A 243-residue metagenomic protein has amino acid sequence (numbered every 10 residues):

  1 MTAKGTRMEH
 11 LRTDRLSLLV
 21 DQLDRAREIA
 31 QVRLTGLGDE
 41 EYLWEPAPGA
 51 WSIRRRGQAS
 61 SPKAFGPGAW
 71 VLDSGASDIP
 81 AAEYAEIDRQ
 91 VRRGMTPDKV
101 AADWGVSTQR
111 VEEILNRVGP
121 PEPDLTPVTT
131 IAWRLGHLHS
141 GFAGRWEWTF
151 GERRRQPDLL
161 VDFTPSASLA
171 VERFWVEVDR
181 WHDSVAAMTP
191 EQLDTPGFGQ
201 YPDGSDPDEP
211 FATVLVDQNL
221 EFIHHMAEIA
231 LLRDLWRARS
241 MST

Functional and structural regions predicted by a protein language model:
M1-A85, R89, A102-L160, G199-T243: Short, contiguous alpha-helical
I29, T96, R180: Short Gly/charged-rich anion-binding patches and loops
E40-L43, T96-P97, E191: A general structural signal for well-ordered secondary-structure junctions
R92-A102: Short, charged amphipathic recognition helices of the HTH superfamily and cognate SANT/SANTA-like modules
D162-F198, P210-I223: Acidic/histidine-rich alpha-helical segments that form the ligand environment of transition-metal centers
